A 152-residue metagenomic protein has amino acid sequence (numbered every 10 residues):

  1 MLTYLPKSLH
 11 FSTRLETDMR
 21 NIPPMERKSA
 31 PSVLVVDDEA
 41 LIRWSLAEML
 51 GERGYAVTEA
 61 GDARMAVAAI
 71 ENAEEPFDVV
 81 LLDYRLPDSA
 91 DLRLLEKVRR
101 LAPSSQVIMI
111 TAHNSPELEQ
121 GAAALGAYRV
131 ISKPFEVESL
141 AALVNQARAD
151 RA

Functional and structural regions predicted by a protein language model:
M1-L34, A40, A47, E71 (+4 more regions): Non-catalytic signal-transmission and effector/linker regions of two-component phosphorelay proteins
A40-T58, L125: Two-component/phosphorelay signaling modules centered on CheY-like receiver
E52, A68, E96, R100 (+3 more regions): CheY-like receiver
E59-V79: Acidic, metal-coordinating helix/loop segments flanking the phosphotransfer/catalytic sites of two-component signaling
D83-L94: Conserved phosphotransfer microenvironments
R93, N114-R129: Alpha4 helix (beta4-alpha4-beta5 surface) of REC/receiver domains from two-component response regulators
K133: A Lys-centered signature of the CheY-like receiver
